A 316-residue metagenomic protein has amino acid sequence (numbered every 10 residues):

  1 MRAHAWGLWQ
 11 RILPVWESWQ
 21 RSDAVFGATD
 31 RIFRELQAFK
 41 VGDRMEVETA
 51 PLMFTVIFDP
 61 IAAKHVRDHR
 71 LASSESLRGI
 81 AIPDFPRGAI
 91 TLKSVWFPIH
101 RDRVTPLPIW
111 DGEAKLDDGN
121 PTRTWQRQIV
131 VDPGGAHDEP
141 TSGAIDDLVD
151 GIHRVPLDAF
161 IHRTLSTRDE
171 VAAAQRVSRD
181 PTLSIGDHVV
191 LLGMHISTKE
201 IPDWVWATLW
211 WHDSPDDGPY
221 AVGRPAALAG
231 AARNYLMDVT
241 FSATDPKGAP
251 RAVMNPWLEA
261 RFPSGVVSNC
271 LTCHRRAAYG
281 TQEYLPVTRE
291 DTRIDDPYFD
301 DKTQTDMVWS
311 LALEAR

Functional and structural regions predicted by a protein language model:
M1-T272, A277-R316: Conserved small-residue
